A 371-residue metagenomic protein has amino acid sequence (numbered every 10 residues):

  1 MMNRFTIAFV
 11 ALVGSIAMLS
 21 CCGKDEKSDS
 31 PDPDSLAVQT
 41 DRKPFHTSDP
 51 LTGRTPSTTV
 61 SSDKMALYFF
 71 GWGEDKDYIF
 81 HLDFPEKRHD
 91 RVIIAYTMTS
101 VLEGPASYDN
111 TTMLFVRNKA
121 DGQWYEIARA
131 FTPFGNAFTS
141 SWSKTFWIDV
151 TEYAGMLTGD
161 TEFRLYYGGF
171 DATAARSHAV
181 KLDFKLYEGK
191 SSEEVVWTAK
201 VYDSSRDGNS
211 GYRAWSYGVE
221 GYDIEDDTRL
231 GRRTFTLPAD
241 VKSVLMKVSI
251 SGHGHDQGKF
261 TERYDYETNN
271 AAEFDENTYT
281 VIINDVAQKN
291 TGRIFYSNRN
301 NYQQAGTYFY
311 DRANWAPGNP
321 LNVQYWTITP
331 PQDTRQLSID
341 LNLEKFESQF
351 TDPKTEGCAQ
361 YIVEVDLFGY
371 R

Functional and structural regions predicted by a protein language model:
M1-F9: Bacterial N-terminal signal peptides that target proteins for export
N3, G23-E26: Short, intrinsically disordered low-complexity segments
A11-G14: Core hydrophobic alpha-helical transmembrane segments of single-pass membrane proteins
A17-C21: C-terminal motif of bacterial Sec signal peptides marking the signal peptidase cleavage site
E26-R371: Extracellular/secretory-pathway and virion-surface proteins
